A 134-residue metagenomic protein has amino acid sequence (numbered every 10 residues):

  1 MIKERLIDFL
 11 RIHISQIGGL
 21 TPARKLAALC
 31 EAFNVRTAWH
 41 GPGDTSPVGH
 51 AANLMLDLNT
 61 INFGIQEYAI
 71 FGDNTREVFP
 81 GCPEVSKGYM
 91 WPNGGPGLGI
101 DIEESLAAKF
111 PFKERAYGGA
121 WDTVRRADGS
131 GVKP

Functional and structural regions predicted by a protein language model:
M1-G97: Shared catalytic-loop signature of beta/alpha-barrel
L98-P134: Extended hydrophobic packing segments that form well-structured cores
